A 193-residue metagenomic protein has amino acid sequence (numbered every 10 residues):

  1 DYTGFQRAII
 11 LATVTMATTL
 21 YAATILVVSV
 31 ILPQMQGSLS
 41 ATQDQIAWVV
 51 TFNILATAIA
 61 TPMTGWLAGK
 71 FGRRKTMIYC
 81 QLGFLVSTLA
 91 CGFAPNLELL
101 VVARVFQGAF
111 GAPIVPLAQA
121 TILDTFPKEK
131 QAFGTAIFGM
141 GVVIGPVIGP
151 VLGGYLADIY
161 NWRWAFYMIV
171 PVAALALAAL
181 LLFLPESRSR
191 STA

Functional and structural regions predicted by a protein language model:
D1-S189: Transmembrane-helix bundle of Major Facilitator Superfamily
